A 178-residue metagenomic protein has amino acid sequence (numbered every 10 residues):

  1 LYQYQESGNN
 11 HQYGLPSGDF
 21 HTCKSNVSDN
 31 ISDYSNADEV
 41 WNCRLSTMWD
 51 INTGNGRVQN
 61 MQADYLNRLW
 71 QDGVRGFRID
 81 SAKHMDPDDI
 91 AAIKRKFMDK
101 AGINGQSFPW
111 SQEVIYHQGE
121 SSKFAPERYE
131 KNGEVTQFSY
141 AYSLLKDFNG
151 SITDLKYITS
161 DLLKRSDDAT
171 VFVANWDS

Functional and structural regions predicted by a protein language model:
Y2-R44: Core domains of carbohydrate- and sulfate-ester-processing enzymes
Q5, A63-S178: Active-site-proximal helices and loops of the catalytic beta/alpha 8
S35-E39, Q62-N67: Short hydrophobic/aromatic-rich motifs at helix boundaries and adjacent loops
V40, V58, T159-L162: Hydrophobic alpha-helical segments, principally membrane-spanning helices and signal/leader peptides
L45-T47, F172: Residues that flank catalytic or metal-binding motifs in active/ligand-binding sites
T47-N60: Active-site mouth loops of central-metabolism enzymes
